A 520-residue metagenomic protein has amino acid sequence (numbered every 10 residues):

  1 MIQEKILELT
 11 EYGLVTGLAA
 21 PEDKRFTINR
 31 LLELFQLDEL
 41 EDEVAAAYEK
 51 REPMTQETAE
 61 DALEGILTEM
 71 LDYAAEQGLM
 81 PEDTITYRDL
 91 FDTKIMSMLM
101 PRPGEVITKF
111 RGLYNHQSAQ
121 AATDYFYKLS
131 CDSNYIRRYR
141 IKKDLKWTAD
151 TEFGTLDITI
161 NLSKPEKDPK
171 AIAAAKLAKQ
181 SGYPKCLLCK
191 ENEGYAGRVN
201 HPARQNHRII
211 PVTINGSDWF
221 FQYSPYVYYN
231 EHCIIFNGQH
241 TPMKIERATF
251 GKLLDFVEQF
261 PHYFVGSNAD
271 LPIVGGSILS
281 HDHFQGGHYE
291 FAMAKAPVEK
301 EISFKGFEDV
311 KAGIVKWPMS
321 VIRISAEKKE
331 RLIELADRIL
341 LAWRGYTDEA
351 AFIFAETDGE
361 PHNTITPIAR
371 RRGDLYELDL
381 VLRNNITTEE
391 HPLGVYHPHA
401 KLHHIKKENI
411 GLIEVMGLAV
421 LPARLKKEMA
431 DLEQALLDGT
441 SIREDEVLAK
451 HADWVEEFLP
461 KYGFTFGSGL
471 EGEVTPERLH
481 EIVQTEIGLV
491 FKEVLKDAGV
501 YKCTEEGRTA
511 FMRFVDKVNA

Functional and structural regions predicted by a protein language model:
M1-I235, Q239-P242, K316-P318, L332-A336 (+2 more regions): Active-site microenvironments that recognize anionic phosphate/pyrophosphate groups
N206-R208, G238-V265: Helical scaffold of the NTase/Pol beta-like nucleotidyltransferase catalytic core
A248, V257-S280, G286-L340, R344-T347: Catalytic or ion-translocation cores adjacent to nucleophile or general acid/base/metal-coordination motifs in diverse
